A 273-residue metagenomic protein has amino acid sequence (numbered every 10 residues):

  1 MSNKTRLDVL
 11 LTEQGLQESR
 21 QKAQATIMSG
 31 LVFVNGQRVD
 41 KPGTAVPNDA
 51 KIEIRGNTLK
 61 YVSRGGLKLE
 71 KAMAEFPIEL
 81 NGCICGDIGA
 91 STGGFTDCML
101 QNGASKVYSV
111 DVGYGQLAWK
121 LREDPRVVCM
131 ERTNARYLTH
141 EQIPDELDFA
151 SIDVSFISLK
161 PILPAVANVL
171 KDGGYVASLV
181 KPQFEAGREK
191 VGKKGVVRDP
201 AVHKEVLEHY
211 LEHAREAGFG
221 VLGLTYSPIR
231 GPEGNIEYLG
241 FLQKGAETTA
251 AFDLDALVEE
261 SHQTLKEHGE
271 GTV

Functional and structural regions predicted by a protein language model:
M1-A50, I84-C85: A basic, amphipathic helix-loop patch mediating RNA/tRNA/ribosome contacts
N81-S91: Conserved class I S-adenosyl-L-methionine
T92-G103: Conserved SAM-binding loop of SAM-dependent methyltransferases across substrates and taxa, primarily the Class I
Y108-P161: S-adenosyl-L-methionine
K160-A177: A short glycine-rich, Lys/Arg-flanked "PGG" loop and its adjoining helix->strand segment in the class I
P182-R198: Short, glycine-/aromatic-enriched active-site segment of Class I SAM-dependent methyltransferases
H203-A217: Short alpha-helix
I236, F241-V273: Flexible, glycine-/basic-rich loop-and-beta segments that form/coincide with the SAM-dependent methyltransferase
